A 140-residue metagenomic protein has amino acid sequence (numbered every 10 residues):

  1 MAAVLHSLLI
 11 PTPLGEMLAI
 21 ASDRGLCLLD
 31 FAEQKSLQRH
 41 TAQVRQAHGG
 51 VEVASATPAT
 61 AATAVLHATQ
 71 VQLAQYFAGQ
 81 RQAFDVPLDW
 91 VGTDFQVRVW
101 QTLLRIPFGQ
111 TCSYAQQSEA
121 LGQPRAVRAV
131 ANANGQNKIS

Functional and structural regions predicted by a protein language model:
M1-R125: Basic nucleic-acid-binding alpha-helical/helix-turn surface characteristic of O6-alkylguanine DNA
R125-S140: Short glycine/serine-rich loop segments
